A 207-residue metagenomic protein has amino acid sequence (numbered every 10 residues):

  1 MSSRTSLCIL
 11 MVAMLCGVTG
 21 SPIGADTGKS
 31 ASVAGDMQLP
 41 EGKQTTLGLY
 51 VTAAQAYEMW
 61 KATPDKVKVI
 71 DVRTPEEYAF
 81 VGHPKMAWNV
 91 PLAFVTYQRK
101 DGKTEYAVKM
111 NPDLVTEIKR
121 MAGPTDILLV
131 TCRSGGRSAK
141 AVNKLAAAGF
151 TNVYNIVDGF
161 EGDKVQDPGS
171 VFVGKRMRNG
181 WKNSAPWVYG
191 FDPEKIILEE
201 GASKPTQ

Functional and structural regions predicted by a protein language model:
M1-I9: Bacterial N-terminal signal peptides that target proteins for export
S2, G20-D65, A79-I127, S138-Q207: Rhodanese-like catalytic fold shared by cysteine-dependent sulfurtransferases and DSP/PTP-type phosphatases
C8-V18: Bacterial N-terminal signal peptides
K68-R73: Short hydrophobic beta-strand that contains or immediately precedes a catalytic carboxylate
V130-T131: Short, surface-exposed ligand- or partner-binding patches at beta-edge/loop junctions that are enriched in aromatics
G135: Conserved G/P- and acidic residue-centered "switch" motifs that form tight phosphate/ATP-binding loops in soluble
